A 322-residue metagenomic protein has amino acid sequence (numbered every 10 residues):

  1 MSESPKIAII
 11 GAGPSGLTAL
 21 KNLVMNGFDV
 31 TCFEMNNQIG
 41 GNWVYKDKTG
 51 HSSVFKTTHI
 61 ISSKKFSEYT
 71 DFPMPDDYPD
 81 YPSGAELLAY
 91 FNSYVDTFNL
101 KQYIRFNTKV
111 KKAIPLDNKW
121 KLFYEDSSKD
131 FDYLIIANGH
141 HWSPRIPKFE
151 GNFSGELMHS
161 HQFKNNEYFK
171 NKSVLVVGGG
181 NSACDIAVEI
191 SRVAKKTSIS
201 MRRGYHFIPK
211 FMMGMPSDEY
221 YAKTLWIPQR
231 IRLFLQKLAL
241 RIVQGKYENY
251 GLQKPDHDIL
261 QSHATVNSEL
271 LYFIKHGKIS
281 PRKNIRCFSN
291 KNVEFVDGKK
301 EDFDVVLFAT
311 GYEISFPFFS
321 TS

Functional and structural regions predicted by a protein language model:
E3-T57, S63, E68, P73-H206 (+2 more regions): Flavin (primarily FAD) cofactor-binding/catalytic cores of flavoenzymes
